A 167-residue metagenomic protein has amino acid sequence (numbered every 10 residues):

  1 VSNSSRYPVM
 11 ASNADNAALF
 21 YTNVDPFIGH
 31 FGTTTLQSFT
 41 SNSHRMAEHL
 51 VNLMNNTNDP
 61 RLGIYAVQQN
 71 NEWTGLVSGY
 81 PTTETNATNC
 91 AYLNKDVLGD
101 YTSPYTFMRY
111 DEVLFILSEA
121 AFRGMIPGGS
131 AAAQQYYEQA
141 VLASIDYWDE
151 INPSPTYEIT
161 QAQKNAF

Functional and structural regions predicted by a protein language model:
V1-P153: Structured, solvent-exposed acidic/aromatic patches
I145-F167: C-terminal functional modules
